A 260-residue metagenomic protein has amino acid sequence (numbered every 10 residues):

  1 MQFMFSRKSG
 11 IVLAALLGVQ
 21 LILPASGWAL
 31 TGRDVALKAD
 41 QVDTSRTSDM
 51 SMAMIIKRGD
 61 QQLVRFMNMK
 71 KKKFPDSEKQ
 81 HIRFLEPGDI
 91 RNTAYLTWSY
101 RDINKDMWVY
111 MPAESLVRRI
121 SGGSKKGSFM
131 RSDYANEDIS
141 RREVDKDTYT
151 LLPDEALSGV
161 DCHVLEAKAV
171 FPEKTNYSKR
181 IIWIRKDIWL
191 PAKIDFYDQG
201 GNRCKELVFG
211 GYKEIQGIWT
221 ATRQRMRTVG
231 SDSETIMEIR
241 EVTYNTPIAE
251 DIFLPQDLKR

Functional and structural regions predicted by a protein language model:
Q2-A15: Bacterial N-terminal signal peptides that target proteins for export
V12-P24: Bacterial N-terminal signal peptides
A25-A29: Boundary at the C-terminal end of the N-terminal hydrophobic targeting segment
L30-A113, T150: N-terminal mature ectodomain segment of secretory-pathway/periplasmic proteins
K72-E78, P153-D161, I215-Q216: Short, ordered beta-strand-loop transition motifs
L96, D106-Y110, L116-I120, K125-R142 (+1 more regions): Gly/Pro-enriched, hydrophobic low-complexity segments that function as extracytoplasmic propeptides/linkers
D147: Internal active-site segments that recognize and position negatively charged phosphoryl groups and nucleotide moieties
Q256-R260: Long terminal segments
